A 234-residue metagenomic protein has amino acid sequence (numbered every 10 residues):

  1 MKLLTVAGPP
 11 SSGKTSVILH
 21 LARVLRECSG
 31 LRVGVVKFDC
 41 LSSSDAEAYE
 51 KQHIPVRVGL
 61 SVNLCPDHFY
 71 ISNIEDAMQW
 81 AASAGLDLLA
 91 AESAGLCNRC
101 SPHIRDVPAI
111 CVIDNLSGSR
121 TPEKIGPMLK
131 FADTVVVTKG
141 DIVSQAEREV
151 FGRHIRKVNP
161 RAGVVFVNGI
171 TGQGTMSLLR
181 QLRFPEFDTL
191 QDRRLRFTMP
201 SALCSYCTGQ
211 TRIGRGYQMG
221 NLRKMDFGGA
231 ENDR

Functional and structural regions predicted by a protein language model:
K2-I104, G118, G140, Q173: Nucleotide-state-sensitive switch-loop elements of NTP-binding domains
K2-S16, R23-R26, P185, T189-R234: P-loop NTP-binding site
L21-R23, E50-Q52, G126-K130, F151-R156 (+1 more regions): Short, solvent-exposed amphipathic alpha-helical segments in soluble enzyme and RNA/protein-processing domains
G34, P108-I113, L129-D141, R156-T171: Conserved beta-strand/loop subsegment of P-loop NTPase cores
S42-A46, R120-I125, E147-H154: Short, glycine/polar-rich helix-capping loops at beta-to-alpha or helix-loop-helix junctions that flank or form
Y70-D76, M176-E186, S205-Q210: Short, surface-exposed amphipathic charged segments that create phosphate/polyanion-binding patches used for binding
G95-L116, K124-D133: Inter-motif core of Ras-like GTPase G domains
D141-R196: Canonical P-loop GTPase G-domain recognition
